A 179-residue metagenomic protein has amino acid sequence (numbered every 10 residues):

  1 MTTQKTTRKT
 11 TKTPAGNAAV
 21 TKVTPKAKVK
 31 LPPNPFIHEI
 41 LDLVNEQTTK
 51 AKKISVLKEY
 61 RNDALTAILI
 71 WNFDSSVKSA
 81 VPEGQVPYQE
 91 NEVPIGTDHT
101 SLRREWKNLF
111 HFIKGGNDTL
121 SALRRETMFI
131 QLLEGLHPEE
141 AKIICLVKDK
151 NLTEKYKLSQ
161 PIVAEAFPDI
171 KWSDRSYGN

Functional and structural regions predicted by a protein language model:
T2-N179: N-terminal nucleic-acid-engaging modules of covalent nucleotidyltransferase systems
